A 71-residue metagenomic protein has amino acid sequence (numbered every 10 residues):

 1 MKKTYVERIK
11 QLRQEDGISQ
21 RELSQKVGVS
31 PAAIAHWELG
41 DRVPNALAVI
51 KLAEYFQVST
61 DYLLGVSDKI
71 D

Functional and structural regions predicted by a protein language model:
M1-E15: A short, Lys/Arg-rich alpha-helix, primarily the initiator
E7, G17-I18, P44-L47: Residue-level signal for the short linker/turn that defines the boundary of a DNA-recognition helix
Q14, Q25, E54: Alpha-helical residues within the helix-turn-helix
G17-H36: Short alpha-helical DNA-recognition segment
L47-Y62: DNA major-groove recognition helix of helix-turn-helix/homeodomain DNA-binding modules
E54, L64-D71: Short, charged recognition helix plus adjacent turn of helix-turn-helix-like nucleic-acid-binding domains
